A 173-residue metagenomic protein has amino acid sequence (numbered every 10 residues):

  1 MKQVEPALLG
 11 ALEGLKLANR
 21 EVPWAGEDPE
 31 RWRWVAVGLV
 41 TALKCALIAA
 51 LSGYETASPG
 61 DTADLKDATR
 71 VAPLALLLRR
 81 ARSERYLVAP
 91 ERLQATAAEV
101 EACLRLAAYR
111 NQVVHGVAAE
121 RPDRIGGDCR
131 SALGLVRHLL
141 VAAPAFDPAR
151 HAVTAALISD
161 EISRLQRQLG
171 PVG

Functional and structural regions predicted by a protein language model:
M1-P29, A36, D160-G173: Extended intrinsically disordered or low-complexity regions, especially N/C-terminal cytosolic tails and loops, rather
G10-L17, G38, C45, R105-Y109: Amphipathic, well-ordered alpha-helical segments in soluble domains
A11, V35, C103-L106, I125-C129: Hydrophobic packing residues in well-ordered alpha-helices of helical domains and bundles
L12, W32-Y54: Short, hydrophobic, well-ordered secondary-structure elements
A18-G26, A49, G53-A57, V113-E120 (+1 more regions): Secondary-structure edge/capping motif, primarily at the C-terminal ends of alpha-helices and the immediately following
E55-V100: A broadly used, surface-exposed interaction patch
T96-D123: Histidine-centered, metal-coordinating catalytic motifs and their short helical/loop contexts
E101, A119-G173: Polyanionic, low-complexity intrinsically disordered segments
